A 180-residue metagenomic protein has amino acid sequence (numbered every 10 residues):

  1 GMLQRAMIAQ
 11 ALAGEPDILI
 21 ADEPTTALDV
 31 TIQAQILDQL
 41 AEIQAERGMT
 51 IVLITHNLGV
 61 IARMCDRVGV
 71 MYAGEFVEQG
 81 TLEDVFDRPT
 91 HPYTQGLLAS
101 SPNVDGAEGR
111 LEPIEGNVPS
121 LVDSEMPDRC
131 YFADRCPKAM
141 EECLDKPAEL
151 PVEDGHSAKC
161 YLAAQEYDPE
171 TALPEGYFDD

Functional and structural regions predicted by a protein language model:
L3-R5, Q33-I36, R129: ABC ATPase nucleotide-binding domain signature region
A9, E42, L58, S120 (+1 more regions): Short, flexible, glycine/charge-rich loop motifs used to bind or transfer phosphoryl groups or to couple energy/partner
A13-D17: A short, proline-enriched helix->beta-strand linker immediately N-terminal to the Walker B motif in ABC-type P-loop
I20, P24, L28, I32-G109: P-loop NTP-binding/switch modules centered on Walker-like glycine-rich loops
L82-D180: Charged, flexible cofactor/metal-binding loops and thiol motifs
